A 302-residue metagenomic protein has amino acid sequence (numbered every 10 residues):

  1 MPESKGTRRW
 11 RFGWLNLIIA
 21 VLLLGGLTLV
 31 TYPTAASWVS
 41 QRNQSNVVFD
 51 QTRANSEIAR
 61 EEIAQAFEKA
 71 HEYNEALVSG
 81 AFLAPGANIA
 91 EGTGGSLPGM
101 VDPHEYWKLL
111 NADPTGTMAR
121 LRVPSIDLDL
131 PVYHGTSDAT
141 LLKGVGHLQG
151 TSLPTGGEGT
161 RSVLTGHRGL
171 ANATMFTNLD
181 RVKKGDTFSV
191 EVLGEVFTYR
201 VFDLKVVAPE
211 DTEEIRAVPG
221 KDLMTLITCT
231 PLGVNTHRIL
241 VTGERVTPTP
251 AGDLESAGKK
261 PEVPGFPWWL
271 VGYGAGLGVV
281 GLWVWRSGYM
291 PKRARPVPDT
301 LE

Functional and structural regions predicted by a protein language model:
M1-R9: Short, Lys/Arg-rich, polar N-terminal cytosolic tail immediately upstream of the first transmembrane signal-anchor
R8-V196, R200-G265, P296-P298: Solvent-exposed, non-transmembrane regions of membrane-associated and secreted proteins
A257-E302: C-terminal single-pass membrane-anchor helix
